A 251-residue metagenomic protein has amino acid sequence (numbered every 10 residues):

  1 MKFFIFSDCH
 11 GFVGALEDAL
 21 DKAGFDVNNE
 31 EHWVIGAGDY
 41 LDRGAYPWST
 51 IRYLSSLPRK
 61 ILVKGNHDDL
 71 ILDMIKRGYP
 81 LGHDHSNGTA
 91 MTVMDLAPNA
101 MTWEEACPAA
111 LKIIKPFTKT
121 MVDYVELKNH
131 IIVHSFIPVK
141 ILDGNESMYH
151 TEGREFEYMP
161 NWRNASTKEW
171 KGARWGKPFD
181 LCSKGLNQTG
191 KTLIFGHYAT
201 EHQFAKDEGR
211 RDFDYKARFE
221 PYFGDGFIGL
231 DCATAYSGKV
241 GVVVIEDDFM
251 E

Functional and structural regions predicted by a protein language model:
M1-Y53: N-terminal active-site segment of His-dependent metallophosphoesterases
K2-H10, H130-F136, I228-L230: Active-site-proximal beta-strand elements of phosphoester/diester hydrolases
I5, V34-G36, L62-V63, I131 (+2 more regions): Residue-level marker for buried hydrophobic side chains located in beta-strands that build the well-ordered beta-sheet
D8, D39, L54, G65-N66 (+4 more regions): Divalent metal-coordination and catalytic microenvironments
H10-G14, D42-A45, D69-L72, V139 (+3 more regions): Active-site environment of divalent metal-dependent phosphoester hydrolases
E30, P47-H130, E146, G153 (+1 more regions): Active-site neighborhood of divalent metal-dependent phosphoester bond hydrolases
P108-V133, P138-A205: His/acidic metal-ligating clusters that form di-metal
P178-E251: Conserved beta-sheet core of the metallophosphoesterase superfamily
